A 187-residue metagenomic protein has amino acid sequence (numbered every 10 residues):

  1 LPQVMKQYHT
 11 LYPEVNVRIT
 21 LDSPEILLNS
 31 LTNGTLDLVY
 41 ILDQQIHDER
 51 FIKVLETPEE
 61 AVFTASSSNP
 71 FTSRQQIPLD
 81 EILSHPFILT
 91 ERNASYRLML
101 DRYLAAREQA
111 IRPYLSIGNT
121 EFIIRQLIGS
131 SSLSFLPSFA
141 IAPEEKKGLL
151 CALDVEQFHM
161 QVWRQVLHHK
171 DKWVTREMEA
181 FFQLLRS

Functional and structural regions predicted by a protein language model:
L1-H47, I117: Central regulatory/effector-binding core of bacterial HTH transcription factors
V4-P13, D80, R97-A110: Ligand-binding cleft/hinge of the Venus flytrap
S30-T32, I82, R125-S131, V166: Hydrophobic residues within well-ordered alpha-helices
L42-E49, L98, R102, A106 (+1 more regions): A ligand-binding cleft/hinge motif common to bilobed small-molecule-binding domains
R50-A61, A65-F87: Flexible hinge/capping segments at coil-to-helix
I52-V62, S138, K147-M160: Short beta-strand->loop
F71-T72, H85-R107, V174-M178, F182: Secondary-structure junction motif
C151-S187: A late-sequence structural motif
